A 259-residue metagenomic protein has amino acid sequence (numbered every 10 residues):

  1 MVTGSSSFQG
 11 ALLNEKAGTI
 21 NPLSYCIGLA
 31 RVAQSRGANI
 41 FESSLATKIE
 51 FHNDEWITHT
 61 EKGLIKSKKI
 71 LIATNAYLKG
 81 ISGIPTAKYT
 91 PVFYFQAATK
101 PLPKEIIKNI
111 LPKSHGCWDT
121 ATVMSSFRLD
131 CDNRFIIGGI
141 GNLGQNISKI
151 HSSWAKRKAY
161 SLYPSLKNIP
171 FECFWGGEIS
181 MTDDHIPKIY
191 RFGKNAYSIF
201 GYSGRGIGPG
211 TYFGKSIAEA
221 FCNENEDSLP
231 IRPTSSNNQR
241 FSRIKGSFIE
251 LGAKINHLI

Functional and structural regions predicted by a protein language model:
M1-S6: Flexible hinge/switch segments at interdomain interfaces of large molecular machines
Q9-K69: Helical element adjacent to the flavin cofactor pocket in flavoenzyme catalytic cores
K16, G139-N142, Y202-S203: Short, histidine-centered active-site or binding-site loop motifs used for metal coordination, general acid-base
I20, S24, F41-S44, V92 (+5 more regions): Conserved active-site and cofactor/substrate-binding residues in soluble primary-metabolism enzymes
A33, T74, I217-F221: Hydrophobic "lid"/C-terminal helical patch of Rossmann-like NAD(P)-dependent dehydrogenase/epimerase domains
F41, L71, Y197-I199: Hydrophobic/aromatic beta-strand patches that form the interior of the parallel beta-sheet core in alpha/beta enzyme
A46-K48, L64-K104, K108-K194: Active-site substrate-recognition segment that forms the wall of the catalytic cavity or substrate channel
Q145-I147, S152-H257: C-terminal catalytic lobe of FAD-dependent flavoproteins
